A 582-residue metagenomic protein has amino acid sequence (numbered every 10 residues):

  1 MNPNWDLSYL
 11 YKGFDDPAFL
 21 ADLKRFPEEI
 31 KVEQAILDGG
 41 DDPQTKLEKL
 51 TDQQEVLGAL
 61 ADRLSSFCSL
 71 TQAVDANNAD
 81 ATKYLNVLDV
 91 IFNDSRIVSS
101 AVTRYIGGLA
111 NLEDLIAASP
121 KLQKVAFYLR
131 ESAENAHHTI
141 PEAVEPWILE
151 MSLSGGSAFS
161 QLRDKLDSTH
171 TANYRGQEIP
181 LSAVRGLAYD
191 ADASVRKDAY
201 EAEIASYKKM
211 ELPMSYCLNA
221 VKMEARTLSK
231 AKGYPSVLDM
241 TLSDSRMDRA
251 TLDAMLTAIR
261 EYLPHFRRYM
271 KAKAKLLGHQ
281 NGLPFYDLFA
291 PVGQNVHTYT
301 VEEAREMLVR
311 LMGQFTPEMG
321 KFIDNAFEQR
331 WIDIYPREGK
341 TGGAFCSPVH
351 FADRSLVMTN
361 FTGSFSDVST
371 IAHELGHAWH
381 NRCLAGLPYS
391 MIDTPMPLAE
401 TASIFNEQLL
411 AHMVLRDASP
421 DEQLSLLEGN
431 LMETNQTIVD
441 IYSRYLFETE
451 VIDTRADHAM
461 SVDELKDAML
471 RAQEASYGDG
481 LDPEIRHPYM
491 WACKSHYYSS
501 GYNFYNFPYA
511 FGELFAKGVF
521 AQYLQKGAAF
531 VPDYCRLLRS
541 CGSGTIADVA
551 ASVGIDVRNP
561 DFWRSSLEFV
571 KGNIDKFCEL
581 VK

Functional and structural regions predicted by a protein language model:
M1-Q294, E579-K582: A well-structured
V102, Y128-N135, T139, K275 (+7 more regions): C-terminal, non-catalytic "cap/extension" segments appended to globular domains
G233, T362-R382, S403, Q408 (+1 more regions): Active-site recognition of the HExxH zinc-binding catalytic motif
L276-L311, G320, V357, H380 (+3 more regions): Long, K/E/R/D-enriched contiguous segments that form extended
V296-Y299, A352-A372: Short pre-active-site segment immediately N-terminal to the catalytic Zn-binding motif
H297-Y299, I332-R354: Catalytic zinc-binding patch centered on the HExxH motif and its immediate surroundings that defines zinc-dependent
Q314-K321, S347, H377, N381-P388 (+1 more regions): Conserved helix-loop functional segments at active or binding sites
T394-Q423, N430-Q436, G512: Post-HExxH zinc-binding segment in Zn-dependent metallohydrolases
